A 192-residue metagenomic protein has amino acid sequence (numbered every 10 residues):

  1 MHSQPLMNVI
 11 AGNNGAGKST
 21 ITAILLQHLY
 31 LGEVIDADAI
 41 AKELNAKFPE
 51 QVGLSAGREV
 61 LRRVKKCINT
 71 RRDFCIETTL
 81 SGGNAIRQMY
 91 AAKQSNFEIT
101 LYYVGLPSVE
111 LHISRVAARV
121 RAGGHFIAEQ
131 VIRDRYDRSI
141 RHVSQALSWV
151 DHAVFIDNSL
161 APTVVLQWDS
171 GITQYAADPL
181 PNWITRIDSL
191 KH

Functional and structural regions predicted by a protein language model:
M1-P5, C67-I68: Phosphate-binding P-loop
M7-V9: Short hydrophobic/aromatic beta-strand immediately N-terminal to the Walker A/P-loop
N13: P-loop (Walker A) phosphate-binding loop of NTP-binding proteins
K18: Conserved lysine of the Walker
T22-R72: Conserved substrate/cofactor phosphate-moiety recognition/catalytic segment in nucleotide-dependent phosphotransferases
V52-L106, S139, V154: Glycine-rich phosphate-binding loop used to anchor ATP phosphates in small-molecule kinases, encompassing both
F97-Q145: A glycine- and Lys/Arg-enriched "phosphate-lid" helix/loop adjacent to the NTP-binding pocket of small-molecule kinases
Q145-H192: NTP-dependent small-molecule kinase module
